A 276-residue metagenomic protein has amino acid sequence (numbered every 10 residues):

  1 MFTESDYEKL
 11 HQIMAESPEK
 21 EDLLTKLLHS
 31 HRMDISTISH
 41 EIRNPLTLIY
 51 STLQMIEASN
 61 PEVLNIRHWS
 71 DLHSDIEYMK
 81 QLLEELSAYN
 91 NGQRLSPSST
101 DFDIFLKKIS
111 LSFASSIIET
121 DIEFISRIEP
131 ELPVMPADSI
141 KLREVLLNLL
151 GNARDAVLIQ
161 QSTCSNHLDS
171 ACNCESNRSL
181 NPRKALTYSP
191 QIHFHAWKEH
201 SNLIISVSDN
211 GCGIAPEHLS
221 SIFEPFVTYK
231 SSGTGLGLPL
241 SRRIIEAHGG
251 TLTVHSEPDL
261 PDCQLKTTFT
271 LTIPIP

Functional and structural regions predicted by a protein language model:
F2, I66-S116: Conserved DHp (HisKA) dimerization/phosphotransfer helix of two-component histidine kinases, i.e., the long coiled-coil
A15-S39, Y50: Conserved HAMP-HisKA connector
E123-P133: Conserved catalytic submotifs in the C-terminal HATPase_c
C164-R178, P182-S201: Short beta-strand/loop element within the Bergerat-fold HATPase_c
I214-P225: Short conserved segment of the HATPase_c
G237, S241: Short alpha-helical Gxxx[C/S/T] motif in the catalytic ATP-binding
I245-E246: Detector for a conserved hydrophobic position within an alpha-helical segment of the HATPase_c
G250, V254-E257: Conserved glycine-rich
